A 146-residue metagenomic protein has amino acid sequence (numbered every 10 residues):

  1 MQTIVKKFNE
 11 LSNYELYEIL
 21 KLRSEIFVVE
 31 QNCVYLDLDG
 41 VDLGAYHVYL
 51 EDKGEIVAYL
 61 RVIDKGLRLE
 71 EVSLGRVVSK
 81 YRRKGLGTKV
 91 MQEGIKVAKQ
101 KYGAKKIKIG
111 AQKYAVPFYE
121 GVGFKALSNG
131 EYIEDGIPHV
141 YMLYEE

Functional and structural regions predicted by a protein language model:
M1-H47, E51-E55: Short amphipathic alpha-helix that is part of the acyltransferase structural core
L43-G44, R68, E134-P138: Short acidic/glycine-enriched loop/turn segments that link adjacent beta-strands
Y49, E55-D64, E71-R76: Conserved beta-strand in the GNAT
Y49-E51, Y141-E145: Short, well-ordered beta-strand micro-motif
S79, R83-K96: Conserved acetyl-CoA-binding loop-helix of GNAT-fold acetyltransferases
A98-A111: Conserved GNAT acetyl-CoA-binding A-motif
K108, E120, K125-Y141: Conserved catalytic-core motifs of GNAT/GCN5-like acyltransferases
